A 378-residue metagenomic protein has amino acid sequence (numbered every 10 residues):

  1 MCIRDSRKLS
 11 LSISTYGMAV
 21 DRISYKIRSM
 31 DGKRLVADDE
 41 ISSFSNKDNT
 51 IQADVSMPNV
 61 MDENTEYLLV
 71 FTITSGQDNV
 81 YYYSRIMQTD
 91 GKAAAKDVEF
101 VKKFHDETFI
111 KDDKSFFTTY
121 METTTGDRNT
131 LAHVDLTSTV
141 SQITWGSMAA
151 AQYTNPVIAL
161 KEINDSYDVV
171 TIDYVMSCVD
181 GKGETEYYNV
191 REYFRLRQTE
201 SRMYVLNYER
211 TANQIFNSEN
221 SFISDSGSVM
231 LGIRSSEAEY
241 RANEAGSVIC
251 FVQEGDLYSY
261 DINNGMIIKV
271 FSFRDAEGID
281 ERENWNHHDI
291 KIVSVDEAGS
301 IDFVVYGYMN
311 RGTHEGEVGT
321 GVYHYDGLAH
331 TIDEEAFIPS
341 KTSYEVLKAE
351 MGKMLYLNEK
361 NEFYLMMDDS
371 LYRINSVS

Functional and structural regions predicted by a protein language model:
M1-I3: Short, small-residue-biased leader/transition segments that mark boundaries at the very start of proteins
D5-Y25, K33-R34, E66-M148, I223-M266 (+6 more regions): Core segments of small alpha/beta cavity-forming domains
F44-S56, N284-N286: Aromatic sugar-binding surface patches on proteins that engage polysaccharides or sugar-phosphate polymers
S56-T65, S294-E297: Surface-exposed, short loops/turns at beta-strand junctions within beta-sandwich domains
Y67, E162-S177, G299-V305: A short hydrophobic beta-strand element
P156-E162, V190-R197, I290-K291: Hydrophobic/aromatic beta-strand elements that line small-molecule binding cavities or substrate pockets in beta-rich
Y167-R202, E209: Exposed beta-sheet edge and beta->alpha loop/turn motif
N207-N217, P339-K341: Short, solvent-exposed aromatic-acidic interface loops
